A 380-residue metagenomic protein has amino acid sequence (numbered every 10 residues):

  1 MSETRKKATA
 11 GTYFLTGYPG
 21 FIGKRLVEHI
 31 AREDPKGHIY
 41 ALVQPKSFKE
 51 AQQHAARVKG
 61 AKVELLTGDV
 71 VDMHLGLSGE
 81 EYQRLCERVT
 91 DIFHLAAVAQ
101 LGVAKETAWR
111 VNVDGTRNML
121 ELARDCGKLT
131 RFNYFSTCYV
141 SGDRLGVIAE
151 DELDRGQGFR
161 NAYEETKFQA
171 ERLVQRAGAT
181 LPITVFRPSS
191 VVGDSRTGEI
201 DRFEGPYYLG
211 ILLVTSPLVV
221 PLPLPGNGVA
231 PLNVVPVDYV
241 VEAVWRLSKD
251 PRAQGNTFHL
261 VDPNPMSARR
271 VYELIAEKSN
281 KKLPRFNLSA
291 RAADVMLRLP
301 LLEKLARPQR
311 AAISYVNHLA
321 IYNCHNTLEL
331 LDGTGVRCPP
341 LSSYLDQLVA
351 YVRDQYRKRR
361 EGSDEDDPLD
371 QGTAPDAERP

Functional and structural regions predicted by a protein language model:
K7-K36: N-terminal Rossmann NAD(P)H-binding glycine-rich loop of SDR-like oxidoreductase domains
T12, D34-G37, V43, C324-P380: Amphipathic terminal alpha-helices
V63-D114, R124-C126: NAD(P)H-binding glycine-rich loop region in Rossmannoid oxidoreductase-like domains and their noncatalytic homologs
F93-L95, G102-R110, D114-A162, T184: Conserved Rossmann-fold NAD(P)-dependent oxidoreductase catalytic core, especially the SDR/UDP-sugar
A104, R155, T197, P206-Y239 (+1 more regions): A conserved pocket-lining segment of Rossmann-fold NAD(P)-dependent short-chain dehydrogenase/reductase
L145, Q157-S189: Active-site Tyr-X1-5-Lys
D194-Y207, L247-F258: Glycine/proline-rich active-site loop of Rossmann-fold NAD(P)-dependent oxidoreductases
R246-R310, E329, V352-P380: Mid/C-terminal beta-alpha module of Rossmann-like enzyme folds, strongest in SDR-family dehydrogenases/epimerases
